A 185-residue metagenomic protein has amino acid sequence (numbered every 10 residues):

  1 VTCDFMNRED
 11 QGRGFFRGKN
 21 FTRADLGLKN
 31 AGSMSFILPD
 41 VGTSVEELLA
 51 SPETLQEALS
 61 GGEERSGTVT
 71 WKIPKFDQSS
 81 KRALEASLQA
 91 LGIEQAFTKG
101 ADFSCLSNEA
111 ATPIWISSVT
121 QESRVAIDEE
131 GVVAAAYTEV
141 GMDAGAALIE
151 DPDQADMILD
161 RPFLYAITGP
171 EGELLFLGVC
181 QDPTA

Functional and structural regions predicted by a protein language model:
V1-A185: Hydrophobic-core positions in well-structured secondary-structure elements of globular domains
